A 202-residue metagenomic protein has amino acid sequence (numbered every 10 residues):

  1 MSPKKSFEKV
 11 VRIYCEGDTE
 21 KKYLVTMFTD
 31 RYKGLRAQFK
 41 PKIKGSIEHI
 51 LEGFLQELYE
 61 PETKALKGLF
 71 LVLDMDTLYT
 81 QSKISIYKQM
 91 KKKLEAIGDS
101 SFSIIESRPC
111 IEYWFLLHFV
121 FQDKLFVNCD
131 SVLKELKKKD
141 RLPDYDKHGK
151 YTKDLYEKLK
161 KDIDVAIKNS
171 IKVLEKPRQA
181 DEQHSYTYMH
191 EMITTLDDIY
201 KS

Functional and structural regions predicted by a protein language model:
M1-V10, K21-P41, L55-F70, M75-S202: C-terminal accessory helical subdomains adjacent to catalytic cores in phosphodiester- and nucleotide-handling enzymes
C15-G17: Helix N-cap/beta->alpha junction signal
K44-G53: Eukaryotic endosomal/vacuolar membrane-trafficking regulators centered on PX-domain-mediated PI3P pathways
